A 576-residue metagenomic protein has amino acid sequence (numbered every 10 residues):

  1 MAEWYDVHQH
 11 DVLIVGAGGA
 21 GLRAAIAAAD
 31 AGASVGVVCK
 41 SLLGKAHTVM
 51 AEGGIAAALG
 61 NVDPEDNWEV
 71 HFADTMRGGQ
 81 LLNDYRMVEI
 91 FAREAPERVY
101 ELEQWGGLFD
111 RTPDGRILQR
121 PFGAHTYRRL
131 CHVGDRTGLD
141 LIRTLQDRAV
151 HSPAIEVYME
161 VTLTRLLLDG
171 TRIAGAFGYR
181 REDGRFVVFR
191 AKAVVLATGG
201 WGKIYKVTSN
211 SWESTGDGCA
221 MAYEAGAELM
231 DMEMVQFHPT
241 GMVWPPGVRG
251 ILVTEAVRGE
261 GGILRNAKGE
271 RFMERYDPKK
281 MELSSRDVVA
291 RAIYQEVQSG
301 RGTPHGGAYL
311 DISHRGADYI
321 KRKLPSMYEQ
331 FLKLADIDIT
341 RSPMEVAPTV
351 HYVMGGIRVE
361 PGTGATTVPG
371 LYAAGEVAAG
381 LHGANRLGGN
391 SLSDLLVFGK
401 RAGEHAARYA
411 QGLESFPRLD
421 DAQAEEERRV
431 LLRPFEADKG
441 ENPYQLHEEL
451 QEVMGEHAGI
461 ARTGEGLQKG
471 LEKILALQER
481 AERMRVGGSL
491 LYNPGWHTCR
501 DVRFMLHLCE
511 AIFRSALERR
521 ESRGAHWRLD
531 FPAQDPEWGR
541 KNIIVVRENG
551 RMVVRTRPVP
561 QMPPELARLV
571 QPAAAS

Functional and structural regions predicted by a protein language model:
A2-H10, G19, A27, A31-A33 (+12 more regions): Glycine- and aromatic-enriched mobile tails/lids
I14, G18-G19, L42, R136 (+1 more regions): Residue-level detector of alpha-helix initiation sites
S34-C39, D231: Short beta-strand "acidic-cap" motif of Rossmann-like dinucleotide-binding folds
L43, M221, A227-D338, H405-G412 (+2 more regions): An anion/pyrophosphate-binding glycine-rich loop and adjacent beta-alpha core in soluble alpha-beta enzymes
A57-F91: Glycine-rich active-site loop/strand segments that organize a redox cofactor
L81-Y85, R116-I142, G202-K206, G306-R315: Helix-loop-beta segment of a Rossmann-like dinucleotide-binding subdomain
R98-R185, R190, A197, G241-W244 (+1 more regions): Conserved redox-cofactor binding core of oxidoreductases
A193-G247, I251, N385, N390-H405: Glycine-rich loop(s) and the adjacent beta-strand/alpha-helix scaffold that form part
